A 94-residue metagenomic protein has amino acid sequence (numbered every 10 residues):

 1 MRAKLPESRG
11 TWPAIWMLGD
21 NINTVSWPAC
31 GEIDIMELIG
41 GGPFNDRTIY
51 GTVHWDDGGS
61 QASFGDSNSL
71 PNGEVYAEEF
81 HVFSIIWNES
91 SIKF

Functional and structural regions predicted by a protein language model:
R2-K93: GH16 jelly-roll
